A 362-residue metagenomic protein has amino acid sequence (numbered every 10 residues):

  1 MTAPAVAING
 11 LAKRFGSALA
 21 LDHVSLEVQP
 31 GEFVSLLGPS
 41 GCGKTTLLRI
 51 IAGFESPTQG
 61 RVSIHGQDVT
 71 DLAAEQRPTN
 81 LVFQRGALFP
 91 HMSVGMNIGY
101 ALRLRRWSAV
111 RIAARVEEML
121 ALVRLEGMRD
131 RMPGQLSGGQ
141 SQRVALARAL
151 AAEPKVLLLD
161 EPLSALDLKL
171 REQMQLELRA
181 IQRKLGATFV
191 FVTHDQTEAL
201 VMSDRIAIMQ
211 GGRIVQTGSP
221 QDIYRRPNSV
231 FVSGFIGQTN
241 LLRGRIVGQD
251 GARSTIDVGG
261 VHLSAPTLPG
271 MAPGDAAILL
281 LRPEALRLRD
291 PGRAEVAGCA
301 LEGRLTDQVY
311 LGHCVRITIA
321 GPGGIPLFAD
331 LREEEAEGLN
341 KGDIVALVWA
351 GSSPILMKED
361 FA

Functional and structural regions predicted by a protein language model:
A7, E27, S63, A346-V348: ABC ATPase nucleotide-binding domain
F33, A74-Q84, L88-F231: ABC ATPase nucleotide-binding domains
L37-P39: The feature captures the beta-strand-to-loop junction immediately N-terminal to the Walker
A52: Helix-to-loop junction immediately C-terminal to a conserved catalytic motif
T58-R61, R111, G211, R243: Conserved coupling/switch loops of ABC nucleotide-binding domains, chiefly the family-specific signature
G60-D68: Conserved ABC transporter NBD signature motif
T239, Q249-A362: Non-catalytic connector elements of ABC transporters
